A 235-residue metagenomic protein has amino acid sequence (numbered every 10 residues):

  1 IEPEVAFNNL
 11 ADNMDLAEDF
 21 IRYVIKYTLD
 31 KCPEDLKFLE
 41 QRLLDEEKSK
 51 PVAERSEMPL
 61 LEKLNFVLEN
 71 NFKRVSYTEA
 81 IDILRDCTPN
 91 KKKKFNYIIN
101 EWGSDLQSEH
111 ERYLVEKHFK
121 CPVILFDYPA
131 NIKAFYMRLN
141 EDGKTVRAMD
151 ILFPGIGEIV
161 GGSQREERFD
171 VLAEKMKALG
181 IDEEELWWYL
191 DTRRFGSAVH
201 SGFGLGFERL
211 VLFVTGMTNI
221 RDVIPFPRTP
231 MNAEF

Functional and structural regions predicted by a protein language model:
I1-N9, L16, F20, V24 (+1 more regions): TRNA-recognition modules of translation machinery and tRNA-sensing kinases, especially anticodon-binding
F7, A11, D30-K31: Inter-helical turn/loop segments and adjacent helix faces that build the functional surface of alpha-helical bundle
D19-L152, A178-A198: Metal-assisted phosphate- and nucleotidyl-transfer catalytic regions
